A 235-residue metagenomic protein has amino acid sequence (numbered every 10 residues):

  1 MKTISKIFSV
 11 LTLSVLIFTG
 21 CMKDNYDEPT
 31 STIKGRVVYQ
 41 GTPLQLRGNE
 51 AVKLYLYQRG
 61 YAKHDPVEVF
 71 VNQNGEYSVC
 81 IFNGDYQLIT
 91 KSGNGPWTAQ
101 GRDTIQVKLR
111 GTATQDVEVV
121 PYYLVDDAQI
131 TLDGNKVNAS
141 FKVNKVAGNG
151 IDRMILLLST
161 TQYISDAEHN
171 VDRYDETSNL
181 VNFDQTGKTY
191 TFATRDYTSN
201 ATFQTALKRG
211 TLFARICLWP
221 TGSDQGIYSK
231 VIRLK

Functional and structural regions predicted by a protein language model:
I17-G20: C-terminal motif of bacterial Sec signal peptides marking the signal peptidase cleavage site
S31-G41, G75: A short, amphipathic beta-strand motif
T42-A62, N149-I155: Short, ordered, surface-exposed loop/turn motifs in non-cytosolic proteins
R59-N74: Short, acidic Ser/Thr/Gly-rich low-complexity loop/linker segments typical of extracellular and cell-surface proteins
G75, I81-T98: A short, solvent-exposed beta-strand micro-motif common in secreted/extracellular proteins
F82-D85, T186, K208-G210: A glycine-anchored, Pro-Gly-centered beta-turn/N-cap motif
G93-Y122: Structured interaction patches on ligand/partner-binding surfaces of diverse proteins
D196-Q225: Beta-strand-rich modules
